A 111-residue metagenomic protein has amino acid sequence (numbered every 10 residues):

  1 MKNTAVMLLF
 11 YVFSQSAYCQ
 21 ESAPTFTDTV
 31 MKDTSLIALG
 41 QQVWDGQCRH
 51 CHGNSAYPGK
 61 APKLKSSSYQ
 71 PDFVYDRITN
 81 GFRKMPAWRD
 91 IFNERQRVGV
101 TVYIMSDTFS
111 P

Functional and structural regions predicted by a protein language model:
M1-T34, P111: N-terminal export/targeting leaders of redox proteins
K2, Y11, S16, I37-A38 (+3 more regions): Hydrophobic alpha-helical segments
Q15, W44-Q47: Secretory pathway export signals and precursors
Q20, K65, P86-R89: Residue-level detector of conserved, well-ordered beta-strand and adjacent loop positions that form binding/recognition
V30-Q41, D45, G53-K84: Gly/Gly-Pro-rich "capping" loops immediately C-terminal to redox-active cysteine motifs in periplasmic/lumenal
H50: Short, cysteine/histidine-rich loop/knuckle motifs that typically chelate Zn2+
I78, D90-P111: C-terminal capping alpha-helices of c-type cytochrome domains
